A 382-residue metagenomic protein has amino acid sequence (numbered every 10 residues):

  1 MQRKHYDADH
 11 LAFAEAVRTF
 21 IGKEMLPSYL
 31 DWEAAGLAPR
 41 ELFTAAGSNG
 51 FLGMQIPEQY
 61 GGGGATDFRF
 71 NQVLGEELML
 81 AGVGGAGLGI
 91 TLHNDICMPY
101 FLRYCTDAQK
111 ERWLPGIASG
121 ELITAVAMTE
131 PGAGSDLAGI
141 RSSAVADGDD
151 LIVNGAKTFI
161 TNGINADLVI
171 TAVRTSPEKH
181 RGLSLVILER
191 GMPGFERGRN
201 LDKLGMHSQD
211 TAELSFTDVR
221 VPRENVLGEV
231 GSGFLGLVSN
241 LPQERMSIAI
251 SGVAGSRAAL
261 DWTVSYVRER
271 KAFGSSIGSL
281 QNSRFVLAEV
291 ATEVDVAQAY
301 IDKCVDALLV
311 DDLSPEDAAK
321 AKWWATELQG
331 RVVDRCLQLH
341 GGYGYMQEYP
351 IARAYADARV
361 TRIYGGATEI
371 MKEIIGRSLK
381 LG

Functional and structural regions predicted by a protein language model:
M1-G82, T91, Y104-Q109, G116 (+5 more regions): Alpha-helical interface subdomain recognition
A65-T66, D136-A138, N162-A166, H180-G182 (+2 more regions): Short glycine/proline-enriched turns and hinge-like loops at secondary-structure junctions
T91, I117, G132-S135, F159-N162 (+2 more regions): Short Gly/Pro-enriched turn/cap motifs at secondary-structure boundaries
D95-Y104: Helix-loop "lid/cap" segments that line or gate small-molecule binding pockets
G120-M128: A short, Trp-centered hydrophobic/proline-enriched beta-strand micro-motif
G139, G191-P222: Flexible, small-/acidic-enriched active-site or ligand-binding loops
D150, N154-R197: A short core secondary-structure module
L214-G236: Long, acidic (Asp/Glu-rich), low-complexity accessory segments flanking structured domains
